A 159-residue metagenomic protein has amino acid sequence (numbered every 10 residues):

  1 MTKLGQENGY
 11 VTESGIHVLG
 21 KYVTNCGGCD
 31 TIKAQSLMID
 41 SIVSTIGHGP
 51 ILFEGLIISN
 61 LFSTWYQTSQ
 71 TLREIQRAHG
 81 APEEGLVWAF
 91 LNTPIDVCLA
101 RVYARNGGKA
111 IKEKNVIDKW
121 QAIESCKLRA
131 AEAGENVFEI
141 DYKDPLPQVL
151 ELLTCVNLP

Functional and structural regions predicted by a protein language model:
T2-S69: Conserved nucleotide-sensing/catalytic segment adjacent to the nucleotide-binding pocket in NTP-handling enzymes
H17, V87-A89, F138-D141: Hydrophobic/aromatic beta-strand patches that form the interior of the parallel beta-sheet core in alpha/beta enzyme
N25, I95-C98, K143-L150: A short acidic, often aromatic-flanked loop/helix-cap motif at beta-alpha or helix-coil junctions that lines enzyme
E54-G55, E74-Y103: Conserved phosphate-donor/acceptor-positioning beta-strand/loop module used by diverse small-molecule
F62-Q70, L99-V102, V149-L152: A short acidic (Asp/Glu
A104-G108: Conserved AAA+ ATPase "sensor/coupling" helix adjacent to the nucleotide-binding pocket
K109-A122: A short acidic, glycine-rich active-site loop that binds or catalyzes chemistry on phosphate/adenosine moieties
C126-P159: NTP-dependent small-molecule kinase module
